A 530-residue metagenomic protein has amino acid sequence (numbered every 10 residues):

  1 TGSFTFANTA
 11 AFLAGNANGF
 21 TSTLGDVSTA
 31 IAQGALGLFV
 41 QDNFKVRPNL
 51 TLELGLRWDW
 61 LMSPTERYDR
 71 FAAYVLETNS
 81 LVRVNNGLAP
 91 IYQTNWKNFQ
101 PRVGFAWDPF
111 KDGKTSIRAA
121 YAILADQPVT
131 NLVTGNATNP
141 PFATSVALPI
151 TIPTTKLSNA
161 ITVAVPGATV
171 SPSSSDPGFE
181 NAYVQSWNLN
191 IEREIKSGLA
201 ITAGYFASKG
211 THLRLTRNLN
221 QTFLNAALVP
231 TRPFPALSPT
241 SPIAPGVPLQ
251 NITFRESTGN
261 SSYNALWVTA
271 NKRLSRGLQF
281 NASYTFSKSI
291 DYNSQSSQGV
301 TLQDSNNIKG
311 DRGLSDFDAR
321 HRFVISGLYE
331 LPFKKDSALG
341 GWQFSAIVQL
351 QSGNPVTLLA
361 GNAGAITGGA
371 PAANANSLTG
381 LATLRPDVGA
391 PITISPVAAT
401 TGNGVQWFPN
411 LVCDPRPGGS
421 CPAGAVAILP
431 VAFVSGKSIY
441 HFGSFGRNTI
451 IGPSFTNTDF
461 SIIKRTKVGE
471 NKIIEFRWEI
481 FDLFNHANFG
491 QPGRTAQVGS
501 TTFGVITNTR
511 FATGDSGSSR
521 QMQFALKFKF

Functional and structural regions predicted by a protein language model:
T1-F110, Q298-T301: Signature of Gram-negative outer-membrane beta-barrel scaffolds
A10, A14, N18-F20, F142-D176 (+1 more regions): Acidic/polar loop-and-plug regions of large Gram-negative outer-membrane beta-barrel proteins
A32, N49, L61-S63, L157 (+2 more regions): Short, solvent-exposed micro-motifs at the edges of structured domains
E53, K114-R118, S337: Surface-exposed patches in mature extracellular/periplasmic domains of secreted proteins
L56-D69, A120-P128, F206-K209, T285-F286: Short, solvent-exposed turn/loop segments enriched in Gly/Ser/Thr/Pro and often Arg
M62, K114-T151, T211-R217, S345-T357: Surface-exposed extracellular loop regions of Gram-negative outer-membrane beta-barrel proteins, predominantly
R67-R70, L132-G135, Q295-S297, P492-G493: Short, glycine/charged-enriched secondary-structure capping and boundary segments
L88-K97, T151-T154, R312-D318, S326: A short, structured beta-strand-centered segment in the mid-to-C-terminal lobe of catalytic cores from group-transfer
